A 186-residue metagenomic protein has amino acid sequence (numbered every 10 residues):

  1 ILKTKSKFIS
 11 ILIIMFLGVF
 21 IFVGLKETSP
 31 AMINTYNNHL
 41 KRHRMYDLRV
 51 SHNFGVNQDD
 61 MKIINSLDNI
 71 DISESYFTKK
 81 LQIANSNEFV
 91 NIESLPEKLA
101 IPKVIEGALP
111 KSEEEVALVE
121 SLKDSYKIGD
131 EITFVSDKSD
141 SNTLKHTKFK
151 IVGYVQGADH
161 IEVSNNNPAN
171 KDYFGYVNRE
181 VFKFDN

Functional and structural regions predicted by a protein language model:
I1-T4, L109: Helix-boundary and loop/linker segments of multi-pass membrane transporters
K3, K7-L12, L17-M45: Alpha-helical transmembrane segments
P30-N186: Basic-flanked hydrophobic alpha-helices used for secretion and membrane insertion
